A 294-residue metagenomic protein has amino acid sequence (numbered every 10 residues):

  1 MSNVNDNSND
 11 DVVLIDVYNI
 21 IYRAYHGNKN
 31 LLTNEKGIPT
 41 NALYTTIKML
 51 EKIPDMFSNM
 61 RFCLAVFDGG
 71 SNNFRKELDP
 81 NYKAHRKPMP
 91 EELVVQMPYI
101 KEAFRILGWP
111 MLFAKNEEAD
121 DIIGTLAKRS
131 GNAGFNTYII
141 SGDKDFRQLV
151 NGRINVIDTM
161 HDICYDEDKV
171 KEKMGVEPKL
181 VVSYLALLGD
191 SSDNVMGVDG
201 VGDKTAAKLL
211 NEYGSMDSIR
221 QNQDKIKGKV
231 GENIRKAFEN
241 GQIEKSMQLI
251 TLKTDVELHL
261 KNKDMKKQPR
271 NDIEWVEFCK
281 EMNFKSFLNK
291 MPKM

Functional and structural regions predicted by a protein language model:
S2-T137, F146-N155, T159-C164, E244-K245 (+2 more regions): Noncatalytic, basic helical substrate-engagement surface that gates or grips nucleic-acid strands
V4-N9, F57-R61, R153, C164-M294: Non-catalytic nucleic-acid-binding/docking modules located in mid-to-C-terminal regions of nucleic-acid enzymes
D16, S141, H161, G200 (+1 more regions): Conserved residues at beta->alpha junctions
T137-D143, N283: Conserved RecA-like ASCE P-loop NTPase motor core of nucleic-acid helicases/translocases
K144-D145, K204: Acidic, divalent-metal-coordinating active-site segment for phosphoryl/phosphodiester hydrolysis, typified by short
